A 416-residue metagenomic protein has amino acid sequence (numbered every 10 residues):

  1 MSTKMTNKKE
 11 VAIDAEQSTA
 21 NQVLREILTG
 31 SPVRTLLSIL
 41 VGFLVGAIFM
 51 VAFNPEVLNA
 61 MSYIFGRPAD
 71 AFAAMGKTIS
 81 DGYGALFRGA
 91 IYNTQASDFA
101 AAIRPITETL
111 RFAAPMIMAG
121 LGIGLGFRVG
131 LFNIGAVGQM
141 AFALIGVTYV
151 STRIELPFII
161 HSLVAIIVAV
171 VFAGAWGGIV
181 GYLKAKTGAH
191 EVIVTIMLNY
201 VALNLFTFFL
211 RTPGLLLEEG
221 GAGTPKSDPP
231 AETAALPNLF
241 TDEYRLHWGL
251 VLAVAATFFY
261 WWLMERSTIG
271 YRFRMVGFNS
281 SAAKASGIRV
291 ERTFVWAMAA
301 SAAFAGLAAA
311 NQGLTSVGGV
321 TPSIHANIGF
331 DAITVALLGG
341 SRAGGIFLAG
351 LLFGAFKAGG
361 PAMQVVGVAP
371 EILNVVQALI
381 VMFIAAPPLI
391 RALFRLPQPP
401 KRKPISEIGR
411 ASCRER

Functional and structural regions predicted by a protein language model:
M1-G42, G46-P55, F278, A285-T293 (+1 more regions): Cytosolic-side transmembrane-helix boundaries in multi-pass membrane proteins
T3, N7-K8, E16-M116: Membrane-interfacial amphipathic/re-entrant helices at transmembrane-helix boundaries
G30, R34-T35, E108, F112 (+8 more regions): Alpha-helical transmembrane segments of multi-pass membrane proteins, especially transporters and channels
F49-V51, P55, S80-I154, V170-V192 (+3 more regions): Single transmembrane alpha-helix segments in multi-pass membrane proteins
A85, N199-R266: Transmembrane helix-bundle core of multi-pass membrane transporters and related energy-transducing complexes
A113-G124, Q139-I145, G174-G178, M197-Y200 (+6 more regions): Hydrophobic alpha-helical segments embedded in the membrane of multi-pass proteins
A175, D242-G319, A343-G344, L348: Helix-loop-helix "hairpin" substructures at the membrane interface of multi-pass membrane proteins
A299-A378: Transmembrane alpha-helical segments in multi-pass inner-membrane proteins
